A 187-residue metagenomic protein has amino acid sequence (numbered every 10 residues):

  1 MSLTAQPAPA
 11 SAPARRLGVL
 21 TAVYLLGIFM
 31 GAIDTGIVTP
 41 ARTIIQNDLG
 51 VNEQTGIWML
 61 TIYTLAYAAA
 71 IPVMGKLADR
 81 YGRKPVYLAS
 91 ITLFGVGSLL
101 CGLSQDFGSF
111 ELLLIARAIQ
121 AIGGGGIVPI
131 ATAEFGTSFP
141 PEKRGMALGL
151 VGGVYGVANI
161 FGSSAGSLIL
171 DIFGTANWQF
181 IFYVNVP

Functional and structural regions predicted by a protein language model:
S2-P187: Transmembrane-helix bundle of Major Facilitator Superfamily
